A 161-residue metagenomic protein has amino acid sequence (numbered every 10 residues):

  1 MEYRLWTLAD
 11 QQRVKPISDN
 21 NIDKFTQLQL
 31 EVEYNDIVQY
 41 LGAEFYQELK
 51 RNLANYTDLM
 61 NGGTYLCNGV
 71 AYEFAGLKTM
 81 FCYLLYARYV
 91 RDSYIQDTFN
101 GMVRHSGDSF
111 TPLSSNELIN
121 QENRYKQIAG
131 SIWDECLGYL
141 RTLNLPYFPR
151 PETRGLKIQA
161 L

Functional and structural regions predicted by a protein language model:
M1-K78, D92-D97, Q121, I128-L161: Conserved short "hinge" loops at termini or chain/domain junctions
C82-I128: Amphipathic protein-protein interaction modules
